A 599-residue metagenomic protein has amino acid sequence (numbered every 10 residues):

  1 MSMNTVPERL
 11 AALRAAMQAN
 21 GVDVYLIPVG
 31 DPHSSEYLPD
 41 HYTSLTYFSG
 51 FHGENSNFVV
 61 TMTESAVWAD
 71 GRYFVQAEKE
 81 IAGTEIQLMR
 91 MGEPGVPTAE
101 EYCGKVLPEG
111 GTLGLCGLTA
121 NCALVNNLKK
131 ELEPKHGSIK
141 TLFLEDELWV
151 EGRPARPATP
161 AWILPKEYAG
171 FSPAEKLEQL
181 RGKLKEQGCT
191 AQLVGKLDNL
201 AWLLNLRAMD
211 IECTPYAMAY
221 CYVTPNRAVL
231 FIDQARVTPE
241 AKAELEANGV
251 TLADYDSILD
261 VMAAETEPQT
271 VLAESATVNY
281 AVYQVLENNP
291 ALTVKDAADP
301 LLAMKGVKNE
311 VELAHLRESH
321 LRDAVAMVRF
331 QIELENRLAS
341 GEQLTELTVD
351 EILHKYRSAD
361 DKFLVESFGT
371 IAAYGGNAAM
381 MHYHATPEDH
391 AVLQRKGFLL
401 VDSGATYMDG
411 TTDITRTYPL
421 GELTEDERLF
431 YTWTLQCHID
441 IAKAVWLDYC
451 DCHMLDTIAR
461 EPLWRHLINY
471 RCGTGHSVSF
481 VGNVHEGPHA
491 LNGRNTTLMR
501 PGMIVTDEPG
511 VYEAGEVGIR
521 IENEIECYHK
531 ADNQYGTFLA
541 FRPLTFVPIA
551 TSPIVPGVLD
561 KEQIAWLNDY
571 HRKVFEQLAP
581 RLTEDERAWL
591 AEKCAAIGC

Functional and structural regions predicted by a protein language model:
M1-C599: Active-site neighborhoods and metal-handling regions in enzymes and metal-associated proteins
